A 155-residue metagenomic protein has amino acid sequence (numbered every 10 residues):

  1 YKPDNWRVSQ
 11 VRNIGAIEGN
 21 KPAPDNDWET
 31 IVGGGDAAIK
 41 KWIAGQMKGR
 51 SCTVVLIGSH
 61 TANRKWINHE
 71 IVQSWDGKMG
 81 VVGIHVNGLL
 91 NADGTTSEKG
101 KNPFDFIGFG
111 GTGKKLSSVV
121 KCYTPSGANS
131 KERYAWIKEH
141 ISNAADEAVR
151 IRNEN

Functional and structural regions predicted by a protein language model:
Y1-C52, H140-N155: Conserved N-terminal substructure of TIR/SEFIR domains
K2-D4, G88-N91: Conserved nucleotide-binding/hydrolysis micro-motifs of P-loop NTPases
V8-S9, K65-N68, D93-T95: A short acidic (Asp/Glu
A23-P24, G83, K121: Structural signal for conserved beta-strand scaffold positions within catalytic alpha/beta enzyme cores
A37, R64-K65, N102, S118: Flexible, active-site-adjacent loop/turn segments at secondary-structure boundaries
I39-L56, D105-L116: A broadly tuned preference for mixed-charge, low-complexity surface segments
Q46-W75, M79-L90: Conserved beta-strand-loop-alpha-helix hinge of the TIR/SEFIR fold
A92-N155: C-terminal interaction surface of TIR/SEFIR-family domains
